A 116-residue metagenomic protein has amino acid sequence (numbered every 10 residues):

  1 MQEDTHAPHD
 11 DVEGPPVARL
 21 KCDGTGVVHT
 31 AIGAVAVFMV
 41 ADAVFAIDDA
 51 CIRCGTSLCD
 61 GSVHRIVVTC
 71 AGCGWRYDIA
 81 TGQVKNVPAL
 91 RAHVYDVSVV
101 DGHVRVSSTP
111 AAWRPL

Functional and structural regions predicted by a protein language model:
M1-R65, Y95-L116: N-terminal pre-ligand scaffold of iron-sulfur
I52, A71-G74: Short, surface-exposed helix/turn micro-motifs that flank interaction/cofactor sites
R65-G72, K85-H93: Short cysteine/histidine-rich metal-coordination sites, predominantly Zn2+-binding motifs
Y77: Short Cys/His-rich micro-motifs in 6-15 aa windows
